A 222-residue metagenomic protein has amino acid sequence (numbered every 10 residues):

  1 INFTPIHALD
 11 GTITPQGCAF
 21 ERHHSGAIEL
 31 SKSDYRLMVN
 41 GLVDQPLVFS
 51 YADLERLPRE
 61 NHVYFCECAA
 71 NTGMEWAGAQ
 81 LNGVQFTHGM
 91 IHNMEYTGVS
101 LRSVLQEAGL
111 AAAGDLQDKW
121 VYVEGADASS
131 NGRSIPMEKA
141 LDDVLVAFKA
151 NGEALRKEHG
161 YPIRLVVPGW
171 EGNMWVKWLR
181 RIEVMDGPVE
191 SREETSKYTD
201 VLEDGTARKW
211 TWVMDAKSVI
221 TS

Functional and structural regions predicted by a protein language model:
I1-L37, V43-D44, F49-Y51, R59 (+2 more regions): Extended, aromatic/histidine-rich regions of cofactor-dependent oxidoreductases associated with respiratory
P58, A69-T72, S100, L105-G109: Generic hydrophobic/packing signal
R59-M90: Short, conserved helix/loop micro-motifs enriched in His/Cys and acidic residues
G78, N82-N93, I135-A147: Aromatic/His-enriched, Gly/Pro-containing loop or helix-boundary segments that lie immediately adjacent to catalytic
A79, N93, L101, E190 (+1 more regions): Short alpha-helical interface elements
H88-S103, G109, A113-L116: Mid-length scaffold segments of soluble, non-membrane domains
